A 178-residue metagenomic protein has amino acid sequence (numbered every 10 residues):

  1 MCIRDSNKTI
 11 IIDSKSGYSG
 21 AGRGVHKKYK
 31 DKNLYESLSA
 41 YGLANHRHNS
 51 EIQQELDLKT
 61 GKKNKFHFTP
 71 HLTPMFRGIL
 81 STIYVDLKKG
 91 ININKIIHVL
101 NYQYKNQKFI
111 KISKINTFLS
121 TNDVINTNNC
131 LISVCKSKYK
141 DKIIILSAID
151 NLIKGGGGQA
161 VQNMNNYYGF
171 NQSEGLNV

Functional and structural regions predicted by a protein language model:
M1-I3: Short, small-residue-biased leader/transition segments that mark boundaries at the very start of proteins
D5-N7: A short alpha->loop->secondary-structure connector
T9, D13-S14, Y18-I145: C-terminal substrate-binding/catalytic lobe of Rossmann-fold NAD(P)-dependent oxidoreductases
L131-I132, K136-V178: NAD(P)-dependent Rossmann-like dehydrogenase/reductase catalytic/cofactor-binding core
